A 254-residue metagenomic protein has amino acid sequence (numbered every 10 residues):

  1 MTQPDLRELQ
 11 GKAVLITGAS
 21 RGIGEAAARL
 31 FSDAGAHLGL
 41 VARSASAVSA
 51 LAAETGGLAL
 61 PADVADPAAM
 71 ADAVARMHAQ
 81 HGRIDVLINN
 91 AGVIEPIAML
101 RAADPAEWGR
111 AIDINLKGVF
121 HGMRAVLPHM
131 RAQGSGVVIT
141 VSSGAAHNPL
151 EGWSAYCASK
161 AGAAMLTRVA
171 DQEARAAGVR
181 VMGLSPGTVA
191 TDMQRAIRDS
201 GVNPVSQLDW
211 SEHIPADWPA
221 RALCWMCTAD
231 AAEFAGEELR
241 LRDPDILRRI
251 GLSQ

Functional and structural regions predicted by a protein language model:
S20-R21: Conserved glycine-rich cofactor-binding loop
P61-D72, P105: The beta1-alpha1 cofactor-binding region of Rossmann-like NAD(H)/NADP(H)-dependent oxidoreductases
A98-L100, E107-G109: Substrate-binding pocket helix/loop in short-chain dehydrogenase/reductase
M123, S159: Active-site helix of classical SDR
S143: Residue(s) in the substrate-gating loop at a strand-loop-helix junction that position the organic substrate next
N148, V169-V179: Active-site-adjacent segment of SDR/Rossmann-fold oxidoreductases
A177-V179, G183-P186, T191, S200-L252: C-terminal helical subdomain
